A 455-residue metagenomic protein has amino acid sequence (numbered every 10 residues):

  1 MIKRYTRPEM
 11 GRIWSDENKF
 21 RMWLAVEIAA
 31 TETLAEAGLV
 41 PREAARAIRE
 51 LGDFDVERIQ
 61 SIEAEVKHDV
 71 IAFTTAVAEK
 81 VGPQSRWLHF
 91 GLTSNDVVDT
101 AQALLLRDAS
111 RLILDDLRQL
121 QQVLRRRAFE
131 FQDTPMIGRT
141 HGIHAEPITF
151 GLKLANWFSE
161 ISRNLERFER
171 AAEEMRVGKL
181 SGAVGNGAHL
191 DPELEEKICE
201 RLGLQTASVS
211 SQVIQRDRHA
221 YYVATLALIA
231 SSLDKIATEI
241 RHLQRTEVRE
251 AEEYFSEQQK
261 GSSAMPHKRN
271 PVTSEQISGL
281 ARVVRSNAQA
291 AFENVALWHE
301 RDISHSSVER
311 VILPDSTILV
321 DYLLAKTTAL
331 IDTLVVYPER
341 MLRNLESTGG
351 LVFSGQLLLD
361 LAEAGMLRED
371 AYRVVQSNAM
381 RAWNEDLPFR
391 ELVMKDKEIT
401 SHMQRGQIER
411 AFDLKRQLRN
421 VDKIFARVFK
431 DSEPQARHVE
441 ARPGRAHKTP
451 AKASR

Functional and structural regions predicted by a protein language model:
M1-G187, D191-K197, T206, Q259-S262 (+4 more regions): A helix-coil-helix interface module used to build multimeric assemblies and to scaffold catalytic/cofactor sites
M1-M22, V26, I62-V66, P83 (+2 more regions): Glycine-rich cofactor/substrate-binding loops
A30-T33, I113, L117-L120, L124-R127 (+12 more regions): Amphipathic alpha-helices that form helix-helix packing interfaces
T31-E32, L105-L117, L226-K235, I240 (+1 more regions): Alpha-helical support elements that line or immediately flank enzyme active sites and cofactor-binding pockets
V40, A45, V248-R249, L367: Conserved hydrophobic residue
L152, A220-L228, Q356-A364: Short, well-ordered beta-strand elements within core beta-sheets of diverse protein domains
N164, Q212-H305, R310: Glycine-rich anion/phosphate-binding loop at the beta-strand->alpha-helix junction
K197-V213: A short, charged helix-loop
